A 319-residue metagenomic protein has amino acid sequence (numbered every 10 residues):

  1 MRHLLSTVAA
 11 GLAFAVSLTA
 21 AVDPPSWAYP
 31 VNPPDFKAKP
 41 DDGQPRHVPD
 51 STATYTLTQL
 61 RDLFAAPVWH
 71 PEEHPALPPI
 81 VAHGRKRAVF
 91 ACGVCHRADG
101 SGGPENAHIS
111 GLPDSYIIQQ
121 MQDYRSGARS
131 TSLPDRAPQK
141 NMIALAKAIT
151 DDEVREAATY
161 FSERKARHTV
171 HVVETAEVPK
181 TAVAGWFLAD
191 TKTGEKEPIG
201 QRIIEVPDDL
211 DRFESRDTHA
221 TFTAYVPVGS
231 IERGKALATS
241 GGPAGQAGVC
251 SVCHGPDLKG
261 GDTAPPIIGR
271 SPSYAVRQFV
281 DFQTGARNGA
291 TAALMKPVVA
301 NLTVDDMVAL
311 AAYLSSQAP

Functional and structural regions predicted by a protein language model:
M1-L4: Positively charged n-region of N-terminal signal peptides that target proteins for export
S6-S17: Bacterial N-terminal signal peptides
V22-F90, R129-V249, T284-P319: Flexible coil segments in periplasmic/lumen-exposed cytochrome c-class electron-transfer proteins
V94, V252: Short, cysteine/histidine-rich loop/knuckle motifs that typically chelate Zn2+
A98, P256: Cys/His-rich metal-chelating microdomains
S101-G102, Y116: Primarily extracytoplasmic ectodomains and periplasmic/lumenal surface modules that are beta-strand-rich
G103-I109, D262-I268: Short cysteine/histidine-rich zinc-coordinating motifs and their immediately flanking basic loops
S110-Q139, V172, I268-F279, T284-A292: Extended intrinsically disordered, low-complexity coil regions enriched in Ser, Thr, Gly, Ala and often Pro
